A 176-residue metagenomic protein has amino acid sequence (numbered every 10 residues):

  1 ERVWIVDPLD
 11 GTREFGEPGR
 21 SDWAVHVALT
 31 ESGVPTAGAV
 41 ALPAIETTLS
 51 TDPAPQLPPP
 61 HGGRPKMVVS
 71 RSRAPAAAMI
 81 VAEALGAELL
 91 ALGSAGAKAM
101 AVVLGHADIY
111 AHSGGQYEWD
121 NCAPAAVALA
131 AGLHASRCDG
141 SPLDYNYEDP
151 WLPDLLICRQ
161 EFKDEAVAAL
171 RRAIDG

Functional and structural regions predicted by a protein language model:
E1-P53: DPxDG-like acidic metal-binding loop motif
L9, T30-V34, A44-I45, P53-P55 (+4 more regions): Short loop segments at secondary-structure junctions
G16-P18, P58, E148: Sterically constrained small-residue positions within well-ordered secondary structures of folded domains
R20-W23, P55, A111, L133: Residues in and immediately flanking transmembrane alpha helices
P55-H61: Short boundary motifs at domain starts and secondary-structure transition points
H61-G176: An extended, acidic
